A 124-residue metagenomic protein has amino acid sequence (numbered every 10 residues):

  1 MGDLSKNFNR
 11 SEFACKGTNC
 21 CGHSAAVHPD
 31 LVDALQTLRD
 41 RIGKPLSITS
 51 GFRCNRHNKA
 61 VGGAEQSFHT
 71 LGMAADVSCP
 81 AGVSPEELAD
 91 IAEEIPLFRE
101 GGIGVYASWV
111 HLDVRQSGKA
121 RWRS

Functional and structural regions predicted by a protein language model:
M1-R41, S47, V105, R115-S124: Extracytoplasmic cell-surface/polysaccharide-interacting catalytic and binding patches
R10-G17, R56-A60, D90: Short alpha-helical interface patches
C20-C21, L46-F52, V83-E87: N-terminal start-of-chain detector that recognizes signal peptides and the immediate post-cleavage beginning
V27, L31-A34, K44, H57 (+3 more regions): Amphipathic alpha-helical interface surfaces
T37-R41, P45, I91, I95-F98: Structured segments of extracytoplasmic/periplasmic soluble domains in secreted or envelope-associated proteins
L38, C54, V77: Cysteine-centered nucleophilic/redox motifs
L46-S67: Active-site nucleotide-donor binding segment shared across nucleotidyl transfer reactions
Q66-S124: Catalytic cores and adjacent binding grooves of peptidoglycan-active enzymes
